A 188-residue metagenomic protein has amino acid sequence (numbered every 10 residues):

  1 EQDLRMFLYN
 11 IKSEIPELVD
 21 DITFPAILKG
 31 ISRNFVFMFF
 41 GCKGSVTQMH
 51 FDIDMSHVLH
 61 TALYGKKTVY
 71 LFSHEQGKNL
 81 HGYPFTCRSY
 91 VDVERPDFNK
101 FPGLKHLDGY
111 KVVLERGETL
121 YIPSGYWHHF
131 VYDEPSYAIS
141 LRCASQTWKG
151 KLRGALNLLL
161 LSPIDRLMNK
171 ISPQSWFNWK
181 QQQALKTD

Functional and structural regions predicted by a protein language model:
E1-T119, H129-D188: N-terminal accessory scaffold of Fe(II)-dependent oxygenases
